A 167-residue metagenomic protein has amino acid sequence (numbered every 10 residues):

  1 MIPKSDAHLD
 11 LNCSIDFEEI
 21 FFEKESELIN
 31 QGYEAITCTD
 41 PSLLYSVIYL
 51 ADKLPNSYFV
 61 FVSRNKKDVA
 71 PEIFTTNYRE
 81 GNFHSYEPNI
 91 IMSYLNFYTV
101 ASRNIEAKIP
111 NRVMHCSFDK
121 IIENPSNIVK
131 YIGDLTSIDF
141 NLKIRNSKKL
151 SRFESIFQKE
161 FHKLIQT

Functional and structural regions predicted by a protein language model:
M1-H8, I29-Q166: PAPS-dependent sulfotransferase catalytic domain
D6-E25: Conserved nucleotide-sensing/catalytic segment adjacent to the nucleotide-binding pocket in NTP-handling enzymes
